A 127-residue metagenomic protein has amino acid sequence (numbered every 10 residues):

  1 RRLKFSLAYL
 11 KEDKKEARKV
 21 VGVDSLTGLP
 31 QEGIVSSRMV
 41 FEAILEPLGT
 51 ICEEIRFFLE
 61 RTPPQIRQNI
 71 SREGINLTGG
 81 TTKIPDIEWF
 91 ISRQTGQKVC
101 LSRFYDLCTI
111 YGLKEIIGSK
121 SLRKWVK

Functional and structural regions predicted by a protein language model:
R1-L45, I70: Phosphate-binding glycine-rich/basic clefts of nucleotide- and phosphate-handling proteins, predominantly
L3, L7, S36, V40-E54 (+3 more regions): Helical mechanochemical/support elements of P-loop NTPase systems and associated helical scaffolds
A8, E12, R67-I91: Glycine-rich phosphate-binding loops at beta-strand->alpha-helix junctions
T27, I84-P85, I117: Basic, gly/Ser/Thr/Pro-rich low-complexity segments located predominantly at protein N termini
A43-S71, L113-S119: Phosphate/ATP-binding catalytic cores across multiple sugar-kinase/actin-like superfamilies, primarily ASKHA
W89, C100-K127: Glycine-rich phosphate-binding/hydrolytic loop that grips phosphoryl groups
Q94-T95: Short, structured coil segments at secondary-structure junctions
